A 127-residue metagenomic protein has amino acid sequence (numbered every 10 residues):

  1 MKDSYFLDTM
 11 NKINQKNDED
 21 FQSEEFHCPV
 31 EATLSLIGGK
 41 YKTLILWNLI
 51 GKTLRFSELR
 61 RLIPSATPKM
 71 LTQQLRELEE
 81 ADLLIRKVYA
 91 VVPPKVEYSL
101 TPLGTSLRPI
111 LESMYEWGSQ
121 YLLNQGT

Functional and structural regions predicted by a protein language model:
M1-D18: Short, intrinsically disordered or compositionally biased N-terminal tails of bacterial proteins
F21-M70, A90, E97: N-terminal helix-turn-helix DNA-binding core of bacterial DNA-binding proteins
V30, R108-G118, L122: Hydrophobic alpha-helical core bundles mediating ligand binding, dimerization, or RNAP-core interactions
R55, S119-L122, G126-T127: Short, basic amphipathic alpha-helical segments that act as recognition/interaction helices in nucleic-acid-binding
Q74: Residues within the DNA-recognition helix of helix-turn-helix
A90-M114: Basic, amphipathic "hinge/linker" alpha-helix immediately C-terminal to the N-terminal HTH DNA-binding motif
